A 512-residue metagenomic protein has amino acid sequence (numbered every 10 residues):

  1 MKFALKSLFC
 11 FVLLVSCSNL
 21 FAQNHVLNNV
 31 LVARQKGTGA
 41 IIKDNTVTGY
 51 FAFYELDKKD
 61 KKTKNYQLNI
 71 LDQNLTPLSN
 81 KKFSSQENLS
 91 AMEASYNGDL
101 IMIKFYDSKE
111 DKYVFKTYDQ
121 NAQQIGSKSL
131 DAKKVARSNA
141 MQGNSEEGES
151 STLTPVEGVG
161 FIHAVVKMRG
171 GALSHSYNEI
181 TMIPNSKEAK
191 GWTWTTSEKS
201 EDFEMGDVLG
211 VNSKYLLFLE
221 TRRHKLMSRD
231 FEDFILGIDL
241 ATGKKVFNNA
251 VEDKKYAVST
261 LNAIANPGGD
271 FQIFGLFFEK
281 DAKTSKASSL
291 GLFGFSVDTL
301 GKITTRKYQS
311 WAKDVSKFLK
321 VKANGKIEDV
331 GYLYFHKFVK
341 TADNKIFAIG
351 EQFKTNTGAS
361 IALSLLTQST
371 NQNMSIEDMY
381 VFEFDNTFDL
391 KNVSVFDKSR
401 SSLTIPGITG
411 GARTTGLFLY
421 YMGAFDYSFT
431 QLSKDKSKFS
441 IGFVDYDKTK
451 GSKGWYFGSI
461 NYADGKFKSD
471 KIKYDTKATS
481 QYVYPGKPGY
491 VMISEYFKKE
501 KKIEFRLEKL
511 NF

Functional and structural regions predicted by a protein language model:
M1-L27, F512: Bacterial Sec-dependent N-terminal signal peptides
A33-V47, M92-G98, Y106-S108, Q142-V159 (+6 more regions): Structural signature of eukaryotic scaffold interfaces centered on beta-propeller domains
I42-G158, H163-G170: Post-signal peptide N-terminal segment of secreted/secretory-pathway proteins
G49-K61, F161-S174, L219-D230, L276-G291 (+2 more regions): Short, conserved, GDST-rich strand-edge loop motifs in beta-rich repeat architectures
N65-Q73, F115-Q123, H175-K187, D230-K245 (+4 more regions): Beta-propeller blade signature
L209-L219, M227-E351: Long, internal scaffold/assembly segments composed of regular secondary structure
N248-L261, K307-Y332, L390-S428, Y462-Y490: Conserved blade-ending motifs and adjacent loop-strand segments that build the rim/top face of beta-propeller domains
G275, L292, F335-T355, S369-E383 (+3 more regions): Loop/turn-rich, solvent-exposed surfaces of beta-rich toroidal or solenoidal domains
